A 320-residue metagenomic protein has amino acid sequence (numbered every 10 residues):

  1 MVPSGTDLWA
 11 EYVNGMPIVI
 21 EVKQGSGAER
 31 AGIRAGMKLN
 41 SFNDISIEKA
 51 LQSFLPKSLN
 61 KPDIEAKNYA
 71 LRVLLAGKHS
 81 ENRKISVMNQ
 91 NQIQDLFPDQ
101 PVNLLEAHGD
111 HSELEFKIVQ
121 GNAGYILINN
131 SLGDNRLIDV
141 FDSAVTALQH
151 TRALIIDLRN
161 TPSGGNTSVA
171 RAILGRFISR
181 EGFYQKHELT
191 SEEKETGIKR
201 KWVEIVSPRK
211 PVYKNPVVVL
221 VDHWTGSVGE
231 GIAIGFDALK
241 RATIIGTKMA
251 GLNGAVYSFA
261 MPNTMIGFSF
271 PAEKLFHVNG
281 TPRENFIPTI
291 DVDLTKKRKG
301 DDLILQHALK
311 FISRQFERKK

Functional and structural regions predicted by a protein language model:
M1-L154, N160-P162, S179, F183 (+3 more regions): Flexible, low-complexity junctional segments that flank or bridge functional domains
V22, L127-S131, D157-T161, E188-L189 (+3 more regions): Active-site-proximal beta-strand/loop segments in catalytic clefts of secreted hydrolases
K23, R34-A35, R136-S143, S168-A172 (+4 more regions): Extracytoplasmic/secreted proteins, especially bacterial periplasmic and envelope-associated proteins
D142-A144, A172, A233-L239, A260-M261: Short, solvent-exposed amphipathic alpha-helical segments in soluble enzyme and RNA/protein-processing domains
T151-I155, P211-V218, L239-K240: Short, surface-exposed connector motifs at secondary-structure boundaries
S163-L220, W224, G254-M265, A272-F276 (+2 more regions): Gly/Ser/Thr-rich loop/hinge elements
P216-A238, T243-A250: Extended C-terminal subregions enriched in glycine
P288-K320: Low-complexity, Gly/Ser/Thr/Pro-rich intrinsically disordered linker/tail segments
